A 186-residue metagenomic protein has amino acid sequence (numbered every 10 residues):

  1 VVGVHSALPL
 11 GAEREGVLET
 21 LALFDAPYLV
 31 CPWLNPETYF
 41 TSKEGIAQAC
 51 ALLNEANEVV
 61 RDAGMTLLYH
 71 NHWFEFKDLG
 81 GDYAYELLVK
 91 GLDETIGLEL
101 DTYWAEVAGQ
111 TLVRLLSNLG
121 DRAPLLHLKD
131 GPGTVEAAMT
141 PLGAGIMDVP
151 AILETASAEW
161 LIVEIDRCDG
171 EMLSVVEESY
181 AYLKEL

Functional and structural regions predicted by a protein language model:
V1-A7, P132, M139: Acidic/glycine-enriched edge-of-secondary-structure segments
G3-G97, A105, N118: Active-site acidic/histidine proton-transfer and metal-coordination neighborhood in alpha/beta enzyme cores
A22-D25, T66, L79-L100, W104-L186: Histidine-acidic metal/acid-base catalytic patches
